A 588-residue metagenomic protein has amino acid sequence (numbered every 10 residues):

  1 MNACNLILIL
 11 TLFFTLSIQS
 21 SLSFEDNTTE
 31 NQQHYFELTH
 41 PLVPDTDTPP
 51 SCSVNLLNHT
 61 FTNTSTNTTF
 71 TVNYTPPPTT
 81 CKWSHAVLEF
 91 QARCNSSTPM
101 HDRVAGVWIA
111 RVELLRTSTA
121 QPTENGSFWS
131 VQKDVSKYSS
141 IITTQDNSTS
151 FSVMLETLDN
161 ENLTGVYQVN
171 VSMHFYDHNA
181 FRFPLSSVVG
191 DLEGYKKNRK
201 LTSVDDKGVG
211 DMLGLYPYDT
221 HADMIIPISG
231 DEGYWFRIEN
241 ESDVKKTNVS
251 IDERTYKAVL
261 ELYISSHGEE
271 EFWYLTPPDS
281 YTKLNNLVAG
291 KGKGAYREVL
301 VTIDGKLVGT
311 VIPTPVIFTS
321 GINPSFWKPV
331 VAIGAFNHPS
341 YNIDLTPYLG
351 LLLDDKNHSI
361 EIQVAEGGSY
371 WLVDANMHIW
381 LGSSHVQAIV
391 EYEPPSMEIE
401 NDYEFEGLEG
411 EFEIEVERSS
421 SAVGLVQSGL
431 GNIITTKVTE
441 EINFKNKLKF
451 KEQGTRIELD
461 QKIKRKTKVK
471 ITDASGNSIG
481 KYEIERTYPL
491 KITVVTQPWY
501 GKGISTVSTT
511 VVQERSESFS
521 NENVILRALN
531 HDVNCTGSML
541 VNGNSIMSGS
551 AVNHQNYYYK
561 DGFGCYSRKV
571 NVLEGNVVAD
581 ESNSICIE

Functional and structural regions predicted by a protein language model:
N2-S21: Cleavable N-terminal signal peptides of Sec/SRP-targeted secreted and luminal proteins
C4-I7, L213, H221, S582: Intrinsic disorder/low-complexity detector
L6-I9, Y195, D223, P227 (+4 more regions): A generic signature of intrinsically disordered, low-complexity regions enriched in glycine/proline and charged/polar
T11, E25, K246-L262, D304: Charged/polar interaction segments and conserved charged motifs
Q19-N58, N63-F70, P76-T79, Q91-G210 (+4 more regions): Beta-strand-rich ligand-recognition modules
P78-E89, I251-V259, H267-E270: Extended extracellular/luminal ectodomain segments enriched in beta-structured repeat modules
D159-A258, H385-S419: Flexible, low-complexity coil/linker segments
F412-I434, V438-E440, F450, L459: C-terminal beta-rich recognition modules with glycine/proline-rich loops and embedded aromatic residues
